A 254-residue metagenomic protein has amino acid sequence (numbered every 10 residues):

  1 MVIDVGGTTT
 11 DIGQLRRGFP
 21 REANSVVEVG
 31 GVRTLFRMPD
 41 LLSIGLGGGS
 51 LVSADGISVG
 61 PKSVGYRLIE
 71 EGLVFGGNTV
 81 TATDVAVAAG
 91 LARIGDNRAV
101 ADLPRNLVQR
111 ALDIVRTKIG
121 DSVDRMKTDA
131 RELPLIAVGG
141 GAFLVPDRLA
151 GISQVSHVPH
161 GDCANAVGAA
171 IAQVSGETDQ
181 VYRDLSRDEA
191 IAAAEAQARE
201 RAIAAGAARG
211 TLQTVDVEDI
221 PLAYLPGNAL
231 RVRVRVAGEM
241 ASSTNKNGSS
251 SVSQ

Functional and structural regions predicted by a protein language model:
V2, D11-Q254: Helical "lid/coupling" subdomains associated with nucleotide-phosphate turnover
T8: Short acidic, Gly/Ser-rich segments with clustered Asp/Glu that frequently serve as metal-coordination loops in enzyme
